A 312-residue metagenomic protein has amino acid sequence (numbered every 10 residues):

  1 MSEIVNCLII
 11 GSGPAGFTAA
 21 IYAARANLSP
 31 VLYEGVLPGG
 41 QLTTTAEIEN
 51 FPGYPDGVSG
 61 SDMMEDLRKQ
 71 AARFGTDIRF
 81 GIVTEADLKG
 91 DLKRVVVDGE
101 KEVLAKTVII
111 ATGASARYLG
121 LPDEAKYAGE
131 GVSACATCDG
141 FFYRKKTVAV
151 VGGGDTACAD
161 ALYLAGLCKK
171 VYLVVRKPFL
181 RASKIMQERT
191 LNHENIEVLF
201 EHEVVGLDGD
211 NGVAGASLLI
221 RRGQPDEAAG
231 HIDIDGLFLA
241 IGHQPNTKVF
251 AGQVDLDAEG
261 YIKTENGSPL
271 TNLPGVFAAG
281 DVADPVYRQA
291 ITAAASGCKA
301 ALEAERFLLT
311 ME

Functional and structural regions predicted by a protein language model:
E3-F74, T147, G152, C158-K184 (+1 more regions): Beta1-alpha1 glycine-rich phosphate/pyrophosphate-binding loop at the start of Rossmann-like nucleotide-binding domains
I4-N6, F80, R144-K146, E201 (+1 more regions): Phosphate-coordination loops involved in phosphoryl transfer and adenosine-cofactor binding
A20-I21, T44, G120-D123, A161-Y163 (+3 more regions): Short amphipathic alpha-helical segments
A71-V97, E102-A105, G166-N266, R306-E312: A Rossmann-like FAD-binding core segment of flavoenzymes
I78-R144: Glycine/small-residue-rich loop that forms an oxyanion/phosphate-binding "nest" at active or ligand-binding sites
G120, K126-F142, I241-Y287, S296 (+1 more regions): FAD-site-proximal beta/loop scaffold in flavoenzymes
T292-L308: An active-site-proximal "capping" alpha-helix that borders the catalytic cofactor pocket
